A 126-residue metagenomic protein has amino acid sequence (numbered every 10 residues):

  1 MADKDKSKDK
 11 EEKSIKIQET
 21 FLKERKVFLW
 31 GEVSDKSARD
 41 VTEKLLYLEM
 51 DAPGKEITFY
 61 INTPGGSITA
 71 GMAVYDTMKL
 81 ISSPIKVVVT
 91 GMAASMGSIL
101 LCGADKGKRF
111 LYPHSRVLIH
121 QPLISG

Functional and structural regions predicted by a protein language model:
M1-G126: Terminal-region recognition feature
